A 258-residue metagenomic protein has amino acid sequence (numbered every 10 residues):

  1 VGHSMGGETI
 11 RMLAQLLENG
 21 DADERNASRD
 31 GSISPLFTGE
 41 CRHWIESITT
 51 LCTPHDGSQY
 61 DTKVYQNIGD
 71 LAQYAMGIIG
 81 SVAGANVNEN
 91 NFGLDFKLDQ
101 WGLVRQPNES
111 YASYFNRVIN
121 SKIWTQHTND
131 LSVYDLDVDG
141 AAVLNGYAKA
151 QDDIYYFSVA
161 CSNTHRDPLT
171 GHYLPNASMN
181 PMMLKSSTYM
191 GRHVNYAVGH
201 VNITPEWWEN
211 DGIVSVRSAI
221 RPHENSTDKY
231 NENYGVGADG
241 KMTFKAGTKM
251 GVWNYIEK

Functional and structural regions predicted by a protein language model:
V1-G2, L51: Short beta-strand immediately N-terminal to the catalytic nucleophile in serine-hydrolase-like folds
G2, G6, I10: Gly/Ala-rich beta-loop-alpha elbow adjacent to hydrolase catalytic centers
M12-L16: Active-site signature of alpha/beta-hydrolase-fold catalytic machinery across serine- and Asp/Cys-nucleophile hydrolases
L17-D21: Active-site catalytic pocket residues across diverse enzymes, especially alpha/beta-hydrolases
D23-E24, D30-K258: Helical cap/lid subdomain of alpha/beta-hydrolase-fold lipid enzymes that gates access to the catalytic pocket
